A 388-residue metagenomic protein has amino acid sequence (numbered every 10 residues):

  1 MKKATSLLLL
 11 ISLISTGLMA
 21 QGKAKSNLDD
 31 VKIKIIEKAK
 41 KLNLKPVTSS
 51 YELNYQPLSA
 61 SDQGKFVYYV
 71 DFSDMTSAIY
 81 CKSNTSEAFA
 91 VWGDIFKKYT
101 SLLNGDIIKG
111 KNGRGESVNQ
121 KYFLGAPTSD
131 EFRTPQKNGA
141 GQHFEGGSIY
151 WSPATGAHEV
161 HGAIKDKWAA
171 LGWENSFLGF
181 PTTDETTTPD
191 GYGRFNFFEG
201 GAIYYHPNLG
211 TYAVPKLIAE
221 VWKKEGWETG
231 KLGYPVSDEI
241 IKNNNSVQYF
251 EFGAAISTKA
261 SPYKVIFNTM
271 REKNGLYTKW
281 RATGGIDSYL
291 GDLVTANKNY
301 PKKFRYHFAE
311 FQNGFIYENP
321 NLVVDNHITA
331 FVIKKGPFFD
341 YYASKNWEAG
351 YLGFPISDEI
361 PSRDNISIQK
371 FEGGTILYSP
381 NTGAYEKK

Functional and structural regions predicted by a protein language model:
K2-L8: Sec-dependent signal peptide recognition, specifically the positively charged N-region followed immediately by
L8-T16: Bacterial N-terminal signal peptides
Q21-K388: Extended, compositionally biased repeat/scaffold regions that form elongated interaction surfaces
